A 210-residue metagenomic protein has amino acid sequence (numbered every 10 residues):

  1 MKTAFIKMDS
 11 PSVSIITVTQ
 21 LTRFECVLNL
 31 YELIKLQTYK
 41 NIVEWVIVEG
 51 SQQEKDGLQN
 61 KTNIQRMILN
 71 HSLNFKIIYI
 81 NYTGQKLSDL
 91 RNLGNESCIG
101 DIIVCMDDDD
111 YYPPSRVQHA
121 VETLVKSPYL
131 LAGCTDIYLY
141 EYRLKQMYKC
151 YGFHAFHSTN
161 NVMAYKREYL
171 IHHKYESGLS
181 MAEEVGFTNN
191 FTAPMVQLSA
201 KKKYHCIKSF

Functional and structural regions predicted by a protein language model:
P11-I16, E44, G186: Cell-envelope/extracellular polymer assembly enzymes that use nucleotide-activated donors
N29-I42: Short, acidic, metal-binding catalytic loop of nucleotide-sugar glycosyltransferases
I42-K55, I78-Y82: Short beta-strand/loop segment that forms part of the nucleotide-sugar
N81-C98: Glycine-rich, basic loop-to-helix element that forms the pyrophosphate-binding segment of sugar-nucleotide handling
I103: Short aromatic/hydrophobic "clamp" motif used to bind/position activated sugar donors
D107-Y111: The conserved acidic donor/metal-binding loop of glycosyltransferases
V117-Q146: Conserved donor NDP-sugar-binding/catalytic core segment of glycosyltransferases
S180-F187: Acidic donor-binding loop at a coil-to-helix junction in glycosyltransferase catalytic cores that engages
